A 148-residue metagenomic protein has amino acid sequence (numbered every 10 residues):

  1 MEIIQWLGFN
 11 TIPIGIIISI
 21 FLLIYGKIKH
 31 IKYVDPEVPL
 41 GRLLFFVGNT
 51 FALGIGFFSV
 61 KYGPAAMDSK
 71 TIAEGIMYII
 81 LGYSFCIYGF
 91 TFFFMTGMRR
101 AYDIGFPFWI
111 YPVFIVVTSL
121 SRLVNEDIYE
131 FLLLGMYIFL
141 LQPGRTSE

Functional and structural regions predicted by a protein language model:
M1-I18, L53-F90, V117-L134: Membrane-helix interface segments in multi-pass membrane proteins
E2-I55, F93-F108, G135-E148: Membrane-interface extramembranous regions at the lipid-water interface
W109, I115: Extracellular/periplasmic metallocenter environments
